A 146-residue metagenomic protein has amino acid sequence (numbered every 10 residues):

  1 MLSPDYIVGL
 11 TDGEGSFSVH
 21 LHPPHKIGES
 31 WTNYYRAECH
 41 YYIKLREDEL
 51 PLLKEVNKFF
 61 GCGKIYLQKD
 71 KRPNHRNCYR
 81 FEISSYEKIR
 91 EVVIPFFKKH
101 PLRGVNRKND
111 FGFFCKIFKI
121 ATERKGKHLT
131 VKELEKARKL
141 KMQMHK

Functional and structural regions predicted by a protein language model:
M1-K146: Sequence-level preference for short, compositionally simple segments enriched in small aliphatic or small polar residues
